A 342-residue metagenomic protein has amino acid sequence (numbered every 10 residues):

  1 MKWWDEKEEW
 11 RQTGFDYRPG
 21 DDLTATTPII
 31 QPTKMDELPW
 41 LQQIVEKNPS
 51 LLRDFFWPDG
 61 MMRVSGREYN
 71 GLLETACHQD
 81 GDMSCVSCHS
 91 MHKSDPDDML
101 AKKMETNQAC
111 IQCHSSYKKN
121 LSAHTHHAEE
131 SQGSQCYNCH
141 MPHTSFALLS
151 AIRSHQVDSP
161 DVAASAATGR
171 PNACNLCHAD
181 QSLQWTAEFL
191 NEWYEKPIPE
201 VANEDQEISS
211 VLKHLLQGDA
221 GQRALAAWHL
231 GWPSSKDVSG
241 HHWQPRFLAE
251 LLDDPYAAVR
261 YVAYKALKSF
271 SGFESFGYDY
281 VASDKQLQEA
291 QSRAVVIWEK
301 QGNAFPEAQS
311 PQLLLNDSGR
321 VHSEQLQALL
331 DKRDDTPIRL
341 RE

Functional and structural regions predicted by a protein language model:
M1-S235, D279-A290, A294-W298: Primarily the internal scaffold of c-type cytochrome electron-transfer domains, especially repeated/multiheme c-type
E204-L212, V238-L252, F273-V281: Amphipathic alpha-helical scaffolding segments comprising HEAT/armadillo-like alpha-solenoid repeats
G221-Q222, W243, A258: Structural detector for tandem alpha-solenoid helical repeats, activating at a conserved register within the helical
A224, W228, R246-E250, Y261-K265: Solvent-exposed, polar/charged alpha-helical surfaces in well-ordered, non-transmembrane soluble domains, broadly
H229-W232, K265-S269, I297, T336: Core register positions within helices of long alpha-helical scaffolds
D253-V259: Short coil/turn segments at helix-helix junctions and helix-capping linkers within large alpha-helical proteins
K268-G272, S283-K285: TPR/TPR-like (Sel1-like) alpha-helical repeat modules
E307-E342: Eukaryotic intrinsically disordered, low-complexity regulatory tails and linkers enriched in charged/polar residues
